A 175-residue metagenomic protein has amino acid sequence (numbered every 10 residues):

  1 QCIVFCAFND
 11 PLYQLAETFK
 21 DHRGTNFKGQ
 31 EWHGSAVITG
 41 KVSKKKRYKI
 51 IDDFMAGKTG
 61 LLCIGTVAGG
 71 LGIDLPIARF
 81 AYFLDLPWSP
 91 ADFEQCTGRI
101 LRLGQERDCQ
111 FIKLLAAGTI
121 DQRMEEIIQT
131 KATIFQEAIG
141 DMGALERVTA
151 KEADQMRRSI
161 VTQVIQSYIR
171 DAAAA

Functional and structural regions predicted by a protein language model:
Q1, G34, D108-Q110: Residues at the starts of beta-strands that form the adenosine-phosphate
I3-F5, Y13-Q14, K20, G29-G69: Conserved helicase ATPase core of P-loop NTP-dependent helicases/translocases
L12-A16, R47-D52, G60-D85, S89-D108: SF2 helicase motor core recognition
T18-N26, R99: Alpha-helical structural signal in soluble globular domains
A36, Y82, I112-L114: Hydrophobic/aromatic beta-strand patches that form the interior of the parallel beta-sheet core in alpha/beta enzyme
T39-V42, D85, L115: Residues at the C-termini of beta-strands that transition into short coil/loop
W88-A175: A conserved SF2-helicase RecA2
